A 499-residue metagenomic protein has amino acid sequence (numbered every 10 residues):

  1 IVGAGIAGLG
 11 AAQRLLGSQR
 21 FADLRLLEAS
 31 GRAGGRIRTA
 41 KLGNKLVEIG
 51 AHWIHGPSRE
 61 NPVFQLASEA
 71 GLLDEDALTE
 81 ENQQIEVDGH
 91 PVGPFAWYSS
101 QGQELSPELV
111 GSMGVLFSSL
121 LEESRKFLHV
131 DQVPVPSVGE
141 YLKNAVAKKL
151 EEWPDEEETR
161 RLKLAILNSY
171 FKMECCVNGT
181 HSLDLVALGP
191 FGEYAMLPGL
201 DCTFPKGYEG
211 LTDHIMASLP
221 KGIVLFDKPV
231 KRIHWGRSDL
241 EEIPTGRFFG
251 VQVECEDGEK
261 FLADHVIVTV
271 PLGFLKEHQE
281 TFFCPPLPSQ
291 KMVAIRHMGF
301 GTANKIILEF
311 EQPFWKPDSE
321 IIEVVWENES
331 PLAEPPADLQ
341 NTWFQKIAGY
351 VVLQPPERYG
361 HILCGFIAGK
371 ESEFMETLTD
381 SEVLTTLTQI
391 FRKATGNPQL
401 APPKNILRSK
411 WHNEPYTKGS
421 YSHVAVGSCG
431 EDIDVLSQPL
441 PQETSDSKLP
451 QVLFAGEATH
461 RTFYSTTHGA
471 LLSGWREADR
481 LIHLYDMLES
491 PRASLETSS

Functional and structural regions predicted by a protein language model:
I1-S499: FAD-dinucleotide binding site
